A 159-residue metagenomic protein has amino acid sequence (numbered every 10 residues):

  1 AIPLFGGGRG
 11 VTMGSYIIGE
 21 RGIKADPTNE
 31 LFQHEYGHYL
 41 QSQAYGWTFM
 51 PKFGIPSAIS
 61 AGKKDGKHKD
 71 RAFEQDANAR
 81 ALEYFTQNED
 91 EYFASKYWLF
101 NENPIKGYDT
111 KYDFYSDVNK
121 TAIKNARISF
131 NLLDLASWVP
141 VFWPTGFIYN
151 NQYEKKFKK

Functional and structural regions predicted by a protein language model:
A1-G8, T12, R21, P56-K159: Metalloprotease/metallohydrolase-associated module, dominated by Zn2+-dependent proteases
F5-G10, Y16-Q33, Q43: Short pre-active-site segment immediately N-terminal to the catalytic Zn-binding motif
I17-I18, W47, S57-A58: Alpha-helical transmembrane segments of eukaryotic organelle membrane transporters and related multi-pass membrane
P27-T28, W47, K67: Poly-acidic low-complexity segments
E30, K52, N78: Membrane-embedded glycan transfer/ligation machinery that uses polyprenyl lipid-linked sugar donors/oligosaccharides
H34-E35, E74: Acidic active-site catalytic centers that drive phospho-/nucleotidyl reactions and related ester hydrolyses
Y36-I55: Catalytic Zn2+-binding segment of zinc metalloproteases
